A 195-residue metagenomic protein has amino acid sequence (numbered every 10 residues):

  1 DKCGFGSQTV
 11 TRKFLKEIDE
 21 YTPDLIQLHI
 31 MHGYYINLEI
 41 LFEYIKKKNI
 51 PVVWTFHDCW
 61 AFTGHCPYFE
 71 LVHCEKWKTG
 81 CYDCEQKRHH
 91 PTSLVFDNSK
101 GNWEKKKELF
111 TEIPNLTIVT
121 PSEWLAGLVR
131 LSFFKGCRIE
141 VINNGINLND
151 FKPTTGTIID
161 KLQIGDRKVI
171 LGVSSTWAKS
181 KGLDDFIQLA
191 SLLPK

Functional and structural regions predicted by a protein language model:
D1-L25: A conserved catalytic-core segment of Leloir-type glycosyltransferases
K16-I36, P51-H57: Short N-terminal targeting/anchoring amphipathic segment
I30-Y35, F56-P67, E85-L94: A short, histidine- and acid-enriched strand-loop-helix "catalytic/donor-clamping" loop that lines the nucleotide-sugar
I40, G64-F69, S132, K152-T155 (+1 more regions): Short aromatic-enriched loop/helix-cap "lid" or pocket-rim segments at secondary-structure transitions that line
K46-K47, W60, K76-I118, F133-R138: Membrane-proximal helix-turn-helix segments that form the acceptor-binding/catalytic region of lipid-linked
S99, W103-K106, K152-I164: A short helix/loop element that forms part of the nucleotide-sugar donor recognition site in Leloir-type
V119, Q163-K181, I187-A190: Conserved donor-binding/catalytic core segment of Leloir-type glycosyltransferases
W124, G145: Carbohydrate-associated surface elements
